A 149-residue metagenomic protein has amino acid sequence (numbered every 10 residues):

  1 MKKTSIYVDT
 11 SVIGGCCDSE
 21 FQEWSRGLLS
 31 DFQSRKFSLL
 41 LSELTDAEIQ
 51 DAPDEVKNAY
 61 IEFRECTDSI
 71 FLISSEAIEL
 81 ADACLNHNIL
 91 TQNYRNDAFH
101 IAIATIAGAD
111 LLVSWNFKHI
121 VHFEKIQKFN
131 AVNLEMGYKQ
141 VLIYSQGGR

Functional and structural regions predicted by a protein language model:
M1-L41, A47-E62, N86-Q92, I126-F129: Short, well-structured N-terminal submotif of metal-dependent ribonuclease cores
K2, S11, S19-Q22, D46-A47 (+1 more regions): Acidic, PIN/NYN-like endoribonuclease modules and their adjacent C-terminal/linker elements
F32, F63-R64, A104, M136: A generic structural signal for well-ordered alpha-helical segments
F32-Q33, E76, D97-A98, A131 (+1 more regions): Short, charged/polar low-complexity linear motifs in solvent-exposed/disordered segments
R35-L39, C66-S69, D110: Short active-site oxyanion
L41, T45, A52-V56, E62-F63 (+5 more regions): Anionic, Ser/Thr-rich low-complexity intrinsically disordered regions
S69-K128: Active-site neighborhoods of divalent-metal-dependent phosphate/nucleic-acid chemistry enzymes
